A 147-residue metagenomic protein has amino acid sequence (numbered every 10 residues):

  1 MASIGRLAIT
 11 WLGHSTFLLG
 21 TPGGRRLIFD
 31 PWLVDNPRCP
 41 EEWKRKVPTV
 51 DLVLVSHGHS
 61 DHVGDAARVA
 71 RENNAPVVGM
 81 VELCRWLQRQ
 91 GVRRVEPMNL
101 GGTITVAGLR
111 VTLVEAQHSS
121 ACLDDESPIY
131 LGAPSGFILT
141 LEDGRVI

Functional and structural regions predicted by a protein language model:
M1-R26, L33-R38, T105-Q117, D125-E126: Zn-dependent metallo-beta-lactamase
A2, T10-L12, Q88, V95-P97 (+1 more regions): Short solvent-exposed loop/turn micro-motifs enriched in small/polar/acidic residues
W11, V55, P76-G79: Conserved SAM-binding loop
H14-T16, G101, G132-G136: Short hydrophobic/aromatic beta-strand or adjacent loop that forms the aromatic wall/cage of a ligand/substrate-binding
L18-H59, G64-R71, E82, S120-I129: Pre-active-site segment of Zn-dependent metallo-hydrolases
V47-T49, V106, G132-P134: Short connector loops at helix/strand junctions that flank enzyme active sites, especially segments positioning acidic
R68, E72-N73, V77, V81-R85 (+3 more regions): Portal/gating segments that form or line small-molecule/metal binding sites
L113-V146: Active-site-proximal loop/helix segment associated with metal-binding centers of metalloenzymes
